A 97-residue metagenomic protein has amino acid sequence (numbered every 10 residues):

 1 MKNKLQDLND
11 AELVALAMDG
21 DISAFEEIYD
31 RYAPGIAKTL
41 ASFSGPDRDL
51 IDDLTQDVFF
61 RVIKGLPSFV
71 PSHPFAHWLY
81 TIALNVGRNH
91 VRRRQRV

Functional and structural regions predicted by a protein language model:
M1-K4, M18-E27, A37-D57: Short, charged helix-capping/linker segments at alpha-helix termini
D7-E12: Acidic, Ser/Thr- and Pro/Gly-rich low-complexity regulatory segments
L16-D19, R93: Charged, alpha-helical scaffolding/interaction elements associated with membrane systems
I22, F43, L66-S72, A76 (+1 more regions): A short, glycine- and basic residue-enriched loop/turn that sits immediately adjacent to a domain's principal
Y29-A33, Y80: Amphipathic, non-transmembrane alpha-helical scaffold segments
D53-F60, H73-N85: Structural recognition of an alpha-helix C-terminal capping motif at a helix-to-coil junction
P67-P71, T81-V97: Arg/Lys-rich amphipathic alpha helix in sigma70-family domain 2
